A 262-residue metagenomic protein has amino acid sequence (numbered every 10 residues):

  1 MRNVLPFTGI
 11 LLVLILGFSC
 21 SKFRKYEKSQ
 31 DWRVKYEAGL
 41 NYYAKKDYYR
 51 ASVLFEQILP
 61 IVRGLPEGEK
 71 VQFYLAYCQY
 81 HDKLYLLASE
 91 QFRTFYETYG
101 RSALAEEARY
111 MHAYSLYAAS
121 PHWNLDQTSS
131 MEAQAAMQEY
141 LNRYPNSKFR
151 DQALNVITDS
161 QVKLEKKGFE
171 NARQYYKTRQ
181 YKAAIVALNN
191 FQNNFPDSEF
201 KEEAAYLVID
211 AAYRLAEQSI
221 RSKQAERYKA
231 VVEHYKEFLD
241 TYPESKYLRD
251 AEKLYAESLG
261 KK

Functional and structural regions predicted by a protein language model:
M1-T8: Bacterial N-terminal signal peptides that target proteins for export
V4, L16-K262: Acidic, polar-rich low-complexity tracts and alpha-helical solenoid repeat scaffolds
I10-L16: Hydrophobic alpha-helical targeting segments used for export or membrane insertion
